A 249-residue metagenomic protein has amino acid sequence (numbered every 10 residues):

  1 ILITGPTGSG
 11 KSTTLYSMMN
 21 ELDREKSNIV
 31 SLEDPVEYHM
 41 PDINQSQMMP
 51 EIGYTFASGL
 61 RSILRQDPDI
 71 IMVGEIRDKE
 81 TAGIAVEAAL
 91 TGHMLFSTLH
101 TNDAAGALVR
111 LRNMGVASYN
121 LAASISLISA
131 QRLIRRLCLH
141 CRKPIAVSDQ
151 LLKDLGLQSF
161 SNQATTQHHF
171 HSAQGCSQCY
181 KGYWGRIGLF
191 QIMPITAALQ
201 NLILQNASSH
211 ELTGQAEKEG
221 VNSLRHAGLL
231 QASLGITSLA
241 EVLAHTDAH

Functional and structural regions predicted by a protein language model:
I1-H249: Short, flexible helix-loop junctions that flank or precede catalytic/ligand sites
